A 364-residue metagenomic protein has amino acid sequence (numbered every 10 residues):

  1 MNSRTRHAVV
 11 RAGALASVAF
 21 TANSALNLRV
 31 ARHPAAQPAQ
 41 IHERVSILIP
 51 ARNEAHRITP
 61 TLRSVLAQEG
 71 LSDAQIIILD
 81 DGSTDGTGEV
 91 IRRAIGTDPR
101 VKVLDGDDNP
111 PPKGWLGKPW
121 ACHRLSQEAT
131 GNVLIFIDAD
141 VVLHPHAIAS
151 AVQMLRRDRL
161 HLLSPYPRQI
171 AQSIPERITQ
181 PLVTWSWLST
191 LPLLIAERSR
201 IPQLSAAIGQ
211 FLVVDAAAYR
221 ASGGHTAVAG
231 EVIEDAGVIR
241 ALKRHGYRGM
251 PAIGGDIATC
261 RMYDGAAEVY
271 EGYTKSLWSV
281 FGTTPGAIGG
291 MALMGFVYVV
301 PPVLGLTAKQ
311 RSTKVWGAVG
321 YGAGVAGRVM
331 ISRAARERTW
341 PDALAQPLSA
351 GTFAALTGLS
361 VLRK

Functional and structural regions predicted by a protein language model:
M1-I41, Q180-P181, S189, L193 (+1 more regions): N-terminal membrane-anchoring/stem segments of glycan-assembly enzymes
S24, R100-Q127, M154-V213, A217-A221 (+2 more regions): Long helical/loop segments within the catalytic core of UDP-sugar-dependent glycosyltransferases, especially the large
V30-P34, E54-A67: Short, well-formed alpha-helical segments that are part of the catalytic scaffolds of diverse glycosyltransferases
E43-S46, Q75: Cell-envelope/extracellular polymer assembly enzymes that use nucleotide-activated donors
L62-P111: Acidic donor-binding segment of Leloir-type glycosyltransferases
G86, A139-M154: Acidic donor-binding/catalytic loop of UDP-sugar-dependent glycosyltransferases, especially processive GT2
L155, S164-L188, R220, H225-A287: Catalytic donor/gating beta->alpha subdomain of glycosyltransferases that bind UDP-sugars
I288-K364: Membrane-embedded multi-pass helical conduit in multi-pass membrane proteins, especially envelope-biosynthetic
